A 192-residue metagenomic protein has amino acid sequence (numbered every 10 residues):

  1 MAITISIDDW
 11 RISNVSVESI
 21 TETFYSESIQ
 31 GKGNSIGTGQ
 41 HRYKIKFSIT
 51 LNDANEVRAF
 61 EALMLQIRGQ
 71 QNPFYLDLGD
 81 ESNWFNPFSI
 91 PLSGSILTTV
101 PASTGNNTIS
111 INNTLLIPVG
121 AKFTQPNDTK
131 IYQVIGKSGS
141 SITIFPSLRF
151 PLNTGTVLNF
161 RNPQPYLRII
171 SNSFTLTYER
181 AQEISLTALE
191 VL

Functional and structural regions predicted by a protein language model:
M1-L192: Extracellular/virion structural assembly segments
